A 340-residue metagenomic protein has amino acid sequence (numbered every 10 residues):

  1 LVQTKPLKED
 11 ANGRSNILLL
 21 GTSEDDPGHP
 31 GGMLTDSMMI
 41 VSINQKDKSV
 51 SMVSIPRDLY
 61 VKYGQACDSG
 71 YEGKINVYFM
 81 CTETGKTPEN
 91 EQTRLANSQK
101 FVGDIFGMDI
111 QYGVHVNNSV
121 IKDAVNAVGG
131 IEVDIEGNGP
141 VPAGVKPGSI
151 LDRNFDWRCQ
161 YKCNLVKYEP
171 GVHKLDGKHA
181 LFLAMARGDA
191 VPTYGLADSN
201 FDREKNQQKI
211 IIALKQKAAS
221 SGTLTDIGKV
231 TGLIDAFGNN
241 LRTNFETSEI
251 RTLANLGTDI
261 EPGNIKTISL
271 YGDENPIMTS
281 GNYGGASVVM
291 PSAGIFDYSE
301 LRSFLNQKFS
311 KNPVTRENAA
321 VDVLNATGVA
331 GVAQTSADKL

Functional and structural regions predicted by a protein language model:
L1-K339: Non-catalytic, solvent-exposed segments at the cell envelope interface
